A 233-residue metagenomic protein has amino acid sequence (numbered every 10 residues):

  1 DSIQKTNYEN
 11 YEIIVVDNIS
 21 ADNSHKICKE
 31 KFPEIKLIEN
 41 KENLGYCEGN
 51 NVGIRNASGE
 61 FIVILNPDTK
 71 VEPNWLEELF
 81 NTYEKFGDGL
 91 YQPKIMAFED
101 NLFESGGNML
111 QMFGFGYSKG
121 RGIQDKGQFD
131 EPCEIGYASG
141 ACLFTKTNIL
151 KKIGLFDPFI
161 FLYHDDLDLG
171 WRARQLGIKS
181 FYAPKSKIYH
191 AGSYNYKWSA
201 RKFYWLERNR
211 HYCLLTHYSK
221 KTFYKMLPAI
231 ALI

Functional and structural regions predicted by a protein language model:
D1-N10: Short, acidic, metal-binding catalytic loop of nucleotide-sugar glycosyltransferases
S2, D17-K26, E42: A conserved acidic beta->alpha catalytic loop
E39-A57, P67: Glycine-rich, basic loop-to-helix element that forms the pyrophosphate-binding segment of sugar-nucleotide handling
I62: Short aromatic/hydrophobic "clamp" motif used to bind/position activated sugar donors
T69-M112: Conserved donor NDP-sugar-binding/catalytic core segment of glycosyltransferases
L102-S105, F115-Y117, I123-N148, L167-L169 (+2 more regions): A recurrent flexible, glycine/aromatic-enriched loop bordering the glycosyltransferase active site that acts as
G136-K187: A short, conserved alpha-helix in the catalytic core of glycosyltransferases
L176-I233: Active-site-adjacent helix/loop segment of glycosyltransferases that harbors family-specific signature motifs
